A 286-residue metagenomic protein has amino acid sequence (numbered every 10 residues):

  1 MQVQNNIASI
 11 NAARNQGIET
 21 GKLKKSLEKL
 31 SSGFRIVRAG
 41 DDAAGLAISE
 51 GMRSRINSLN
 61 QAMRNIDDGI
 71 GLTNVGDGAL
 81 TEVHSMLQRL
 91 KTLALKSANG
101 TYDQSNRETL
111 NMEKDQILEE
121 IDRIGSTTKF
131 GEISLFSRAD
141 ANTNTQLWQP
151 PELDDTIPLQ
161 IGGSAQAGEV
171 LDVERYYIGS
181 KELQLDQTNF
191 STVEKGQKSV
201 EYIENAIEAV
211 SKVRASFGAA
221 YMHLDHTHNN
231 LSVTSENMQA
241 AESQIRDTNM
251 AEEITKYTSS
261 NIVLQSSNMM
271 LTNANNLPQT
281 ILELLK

Functional and structural regions predicted by a protein language model:
M1-N5, S9-A12, L27, S232-K286: Proline-poor, low-complexity alpha-helical tail modules
M1-S9, R38, E50, M63 (+4 more regions): Amphipathic alpha-helical coiled-coil/heptad-repeat segments
N15-K24, E50-R64, L264, N268: Parallel, heptad-repeat alpha-helical coiled-coil signal-transduction segments
E19-E28, E82-L93, N230-A240, Q244: Extended, amphipathic, non-transmembrane alpha-helical segments
T20, S49-M52, I56-L59, T73 (+3 more regions): Coiled-coil helix of the DHp
G33-G51: Short amphipathic helix-turn modules centered on a small-residue break
